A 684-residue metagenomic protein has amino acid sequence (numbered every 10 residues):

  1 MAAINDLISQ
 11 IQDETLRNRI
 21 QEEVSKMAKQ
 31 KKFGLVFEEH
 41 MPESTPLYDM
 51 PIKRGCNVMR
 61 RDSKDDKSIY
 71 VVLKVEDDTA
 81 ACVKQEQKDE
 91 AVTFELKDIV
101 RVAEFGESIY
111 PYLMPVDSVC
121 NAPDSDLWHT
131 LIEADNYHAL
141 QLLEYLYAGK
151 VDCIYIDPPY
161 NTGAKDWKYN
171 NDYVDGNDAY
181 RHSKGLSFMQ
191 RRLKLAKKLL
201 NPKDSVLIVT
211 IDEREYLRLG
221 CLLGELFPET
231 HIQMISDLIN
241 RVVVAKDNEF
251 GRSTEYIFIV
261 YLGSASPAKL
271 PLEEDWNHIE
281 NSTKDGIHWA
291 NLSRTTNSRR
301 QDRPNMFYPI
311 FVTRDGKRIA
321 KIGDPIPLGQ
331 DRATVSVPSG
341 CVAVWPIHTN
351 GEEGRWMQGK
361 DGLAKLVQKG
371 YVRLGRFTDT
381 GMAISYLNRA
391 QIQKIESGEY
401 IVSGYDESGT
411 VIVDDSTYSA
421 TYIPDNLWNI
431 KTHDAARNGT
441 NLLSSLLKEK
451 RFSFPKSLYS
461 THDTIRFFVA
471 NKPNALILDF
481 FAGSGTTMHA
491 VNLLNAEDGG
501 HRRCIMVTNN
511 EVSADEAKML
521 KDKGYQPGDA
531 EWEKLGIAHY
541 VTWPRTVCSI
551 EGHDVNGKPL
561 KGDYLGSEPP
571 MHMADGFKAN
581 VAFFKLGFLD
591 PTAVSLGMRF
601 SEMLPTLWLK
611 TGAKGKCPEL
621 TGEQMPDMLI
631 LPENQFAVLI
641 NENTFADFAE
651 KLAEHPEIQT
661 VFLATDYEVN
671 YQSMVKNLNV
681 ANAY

Functional and structural regions predicted by a protein language model:
M1-P123, W128-H129, E144-A148, D152 (+5 more regions): Accessory, often C-terminal, charged low-complexity segments
D124-T162, D166: Conserved helicase NTPase motor core
H138, Y160, E215, A482 (+1 more regions): Short, glycine/acidic-enriched loop or turn micro-motifs at the edges of active sites
G149-K168, I477-V491, M603: Conserved proline-anchored active-site loop of SAM-dependent methyltransferases that bridges a beta-strand
T162-N171, W428-L443: Active-site-adjacent bridging/hinge elements
A164-Y180, D515: Aromatic- and acidic-residue-enriched carbohydrate-binding clefts of CAZyme catalytic domains
R181-H182, S444-K450: Active-site-adjacent structural elements in folded domains
K448-Y459: Conserved SAM-binding loop and adjacent beta-strand
